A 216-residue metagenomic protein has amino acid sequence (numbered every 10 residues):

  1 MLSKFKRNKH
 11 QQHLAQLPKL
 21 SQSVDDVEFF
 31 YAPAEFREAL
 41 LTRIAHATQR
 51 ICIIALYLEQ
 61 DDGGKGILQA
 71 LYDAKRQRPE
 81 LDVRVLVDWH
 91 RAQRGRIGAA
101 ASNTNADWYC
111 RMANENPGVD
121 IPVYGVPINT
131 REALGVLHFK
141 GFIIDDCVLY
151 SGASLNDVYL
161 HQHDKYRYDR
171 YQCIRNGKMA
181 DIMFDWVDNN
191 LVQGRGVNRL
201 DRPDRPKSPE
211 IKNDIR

Functional and structural regions predicted by a protein language model:
M1-L2: Cytosolic, low-complexity regulatory segments enriched in Ser/Pro/Gly with interspersed Lys/Arg in eukaryotic signaling
R7-H46, Q60-R216: HKD-type phospholipase D/PLD-like phosphodiesterase module
Y57: Gly/serine-rich nucleotide phosphate-binding loop at the start of the catalytic core of nucleotide/ADP-ribose-handling
